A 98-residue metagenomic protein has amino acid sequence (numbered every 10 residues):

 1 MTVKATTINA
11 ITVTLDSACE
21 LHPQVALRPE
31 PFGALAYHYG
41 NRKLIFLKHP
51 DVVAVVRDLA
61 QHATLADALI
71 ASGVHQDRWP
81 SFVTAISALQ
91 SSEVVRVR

Functional and structural regions predicted by a protein language model:
M1-N9, G40-R98: Long, charge-rich, low-complexity alpha-helical segments
M1-P31: Hydrophobic packing positions characteristic of elongated beta-solenoid/beta-helix-type spike/fiber shafts
A34-H38: Short polybasic amphipathic segments
